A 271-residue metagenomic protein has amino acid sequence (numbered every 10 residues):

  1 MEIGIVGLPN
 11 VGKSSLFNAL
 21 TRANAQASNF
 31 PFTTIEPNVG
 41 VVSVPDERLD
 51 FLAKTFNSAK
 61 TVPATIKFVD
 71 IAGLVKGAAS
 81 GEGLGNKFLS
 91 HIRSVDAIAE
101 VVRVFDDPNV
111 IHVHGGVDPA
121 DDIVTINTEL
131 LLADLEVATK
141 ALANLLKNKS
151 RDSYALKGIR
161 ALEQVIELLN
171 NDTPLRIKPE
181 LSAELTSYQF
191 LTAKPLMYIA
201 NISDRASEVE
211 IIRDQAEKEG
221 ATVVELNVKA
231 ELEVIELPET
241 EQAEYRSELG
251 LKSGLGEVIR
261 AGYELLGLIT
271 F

Functional and structural regions predicted by a protein language model:
M1-I111, A120, A138-T139: Conserved G1/Walker A P-loop phosphate-binding module
E2-V6, V11, F17, N144-F271: C-terminal-of-GTPase-core extension/linker across diverse P-loop GTPases
G40-P45, A72-E82, R93-G158, L168-L181 (+1 more regions): Conserved Switch II/interswitch segment of TRAFAC-class P-loop GTPases
